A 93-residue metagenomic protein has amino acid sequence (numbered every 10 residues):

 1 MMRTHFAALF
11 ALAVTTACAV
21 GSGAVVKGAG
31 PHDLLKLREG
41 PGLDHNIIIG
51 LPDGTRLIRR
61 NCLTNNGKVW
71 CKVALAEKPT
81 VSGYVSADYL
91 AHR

Functional and structural regions predicted by a protein language model:
M1-A8: Bacterial N-terminal signal peptides that target proteins for export
A8, D44, T55-I58, T80 (+1 more regions): A broad, structure-centric signal for solvent-exposed, well-ordered loop/edge residues that line or flank functional
A11-A13: Short, linear, compositionally biased motifs with a strong N-terminal bias
T16-A17: C-terminal motif of bacterial Sec signal peptides marking the signal peptidase cleavage site
V20, A24, H32, K36 (+2 more regions): Boundary regions of SH3-family modules and the immediately adjacent low-complexity/disordered segments in eukaryotic
G21-P31, I58-N65: A structural signal for short, hydrophobic beta-strand segments that form beta-sheets in beta-rich/all-beta domains
G40-D53: SH3/SH3-like (including bacterial SH3b) beta-barrel domains that bind proline-rich motifs or cell-wall ligands
L51-A87: SH3/SH3-like beta-barrel superfamily modules
